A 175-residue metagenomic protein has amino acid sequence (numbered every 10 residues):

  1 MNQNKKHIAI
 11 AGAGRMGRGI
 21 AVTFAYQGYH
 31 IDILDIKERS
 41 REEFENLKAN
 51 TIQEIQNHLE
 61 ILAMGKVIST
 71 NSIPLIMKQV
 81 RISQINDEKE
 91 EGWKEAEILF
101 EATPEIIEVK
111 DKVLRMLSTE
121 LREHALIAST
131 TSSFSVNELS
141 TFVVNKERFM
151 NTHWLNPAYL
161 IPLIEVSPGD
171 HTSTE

Functional and structural regions predicted by a protein language model:
M1-K6, A128: A short, basic/flexible loop-to-alpha-helix module at the beginning of a structural domain
H7, H30: Residues at the starts of beta-strands that form the adenosine-phosphate
A13-G14: Glycine-rich Rossmann-fold phosphate-binding loop(s) that bind the pyrophosphate of adenine dinucleotide cofactors
G17-R18: N-terminal Rossmann-fold NAD(P) dinucleotide-binding loop
F24: Aromatic pocket-lining residues of Rossmann-like dinucleotide-binding sites
I36-N50, Q56-L126, F134: Rossmann-like NAD(P)-binding element
L126-E175: Rossmann-fold dinucleotide-binding core
